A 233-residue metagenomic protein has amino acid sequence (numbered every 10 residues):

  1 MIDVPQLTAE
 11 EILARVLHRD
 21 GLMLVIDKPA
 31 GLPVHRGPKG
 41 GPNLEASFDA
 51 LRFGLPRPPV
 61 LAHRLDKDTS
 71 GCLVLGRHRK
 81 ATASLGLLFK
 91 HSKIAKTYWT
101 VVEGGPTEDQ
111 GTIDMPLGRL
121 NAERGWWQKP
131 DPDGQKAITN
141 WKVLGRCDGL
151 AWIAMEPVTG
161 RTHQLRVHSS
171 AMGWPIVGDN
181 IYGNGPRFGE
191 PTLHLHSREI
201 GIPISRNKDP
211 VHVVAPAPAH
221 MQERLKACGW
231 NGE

Functional and structural regions predicted by a protein language model:
M1-I138, R146-C147, H194, P210 (+1 more regions): RNA pseudouridine synthases
V34, G40-F48, R79, M115 (+4 more regions): Pseudouridine synthase
W141: Long C-terminal interaction/binding lobes of large macromolecular proteins
R187-F188, W230-E233: Short, solvent-exposed cationic patches
